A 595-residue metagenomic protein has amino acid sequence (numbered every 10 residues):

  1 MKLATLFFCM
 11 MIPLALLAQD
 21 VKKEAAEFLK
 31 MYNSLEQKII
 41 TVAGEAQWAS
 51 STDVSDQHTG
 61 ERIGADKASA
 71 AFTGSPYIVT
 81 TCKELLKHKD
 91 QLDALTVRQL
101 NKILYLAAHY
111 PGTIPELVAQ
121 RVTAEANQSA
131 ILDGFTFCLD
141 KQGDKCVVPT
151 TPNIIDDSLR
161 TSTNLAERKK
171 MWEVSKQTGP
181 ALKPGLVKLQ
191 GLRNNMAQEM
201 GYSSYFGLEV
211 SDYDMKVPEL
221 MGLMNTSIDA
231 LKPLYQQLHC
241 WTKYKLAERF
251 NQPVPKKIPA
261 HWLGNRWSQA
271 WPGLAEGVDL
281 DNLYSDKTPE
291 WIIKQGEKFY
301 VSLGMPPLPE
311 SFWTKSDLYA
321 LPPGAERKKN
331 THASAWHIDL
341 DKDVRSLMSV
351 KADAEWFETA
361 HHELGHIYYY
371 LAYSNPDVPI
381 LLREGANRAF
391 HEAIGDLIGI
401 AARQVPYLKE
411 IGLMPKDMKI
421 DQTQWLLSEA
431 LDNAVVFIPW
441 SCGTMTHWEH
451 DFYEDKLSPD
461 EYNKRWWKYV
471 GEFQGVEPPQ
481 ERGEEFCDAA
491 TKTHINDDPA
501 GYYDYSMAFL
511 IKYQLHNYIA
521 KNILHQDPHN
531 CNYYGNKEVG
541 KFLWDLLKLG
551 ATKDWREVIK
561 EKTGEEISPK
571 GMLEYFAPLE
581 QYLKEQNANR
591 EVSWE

Functional and structural regions predicted by a protein language model:
M1-T5: Positively charged n-region of N-terminal signal peptides that target proteins for export
C9-A18: Hydrophobic h-region of N-terminal signal peptides that target proteins for export in Gram-negative bacteria
Q19-V187, T493, D497-Y503, R556-I559 (+3 more regions): N-terminal helix-rich structural modules
V21, A25, Q57, I103 (+8 more regions): C-terminal, non-catalytic "cap/extension" segments appended to globular domains
V147-I154, V187-L347, I420-L431, F437 (+1 more regions): Active-site-proximal, well-structured secondary-structure segments within enzyme catalytic domains
A166-E173, A325-D353, L364, Y370-L371: Active-site scaffold of zinc-dependent metalloenzymes
M224-L234, E384-Q422: Post-HExxH zinc-binding segment in Zn-dependent metallohydrolases
E355-L371, E392-D396: Active-site recognition of the HExxH zinc-binding catalytic motif
